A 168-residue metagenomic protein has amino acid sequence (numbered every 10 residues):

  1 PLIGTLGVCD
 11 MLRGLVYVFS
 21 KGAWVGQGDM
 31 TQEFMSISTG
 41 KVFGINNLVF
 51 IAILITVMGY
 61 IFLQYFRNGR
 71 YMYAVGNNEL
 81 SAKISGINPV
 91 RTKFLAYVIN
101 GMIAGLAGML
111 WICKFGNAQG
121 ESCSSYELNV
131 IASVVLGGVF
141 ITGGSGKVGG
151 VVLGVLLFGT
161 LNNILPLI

Functional and structural regions predicted by a protein language model:
P1-N68, T92-L95, K114-C123, L167-I168: Transmembrane helix-bundle core of multi-pass membrane transporters and related energy-transducing complexes
L2-T5, F62, Y71-A74, K83 (+3 more regions): Residue-level recognition of specific faces of alpha-helices
T5, D10, G14, A52 (+7 more regions): Small-residue faces within membrane-embedded alpha-helices
V18, Y71, V75, M109 (+3 more regions): Amphipathic alpha-helical segments that mediate coupling or scaffolding at interfaces
N47-I51, T92-I99, N129, G149-L153: Alpha-helical transmembrane segments of integral membrane proteins
N78, N88-V90: Short coil/turn motifs that cap or connect alpha-helices
A104, K114-I168: Transmembrane alpha-helical segments in multi-pass inner-membrane proteins
